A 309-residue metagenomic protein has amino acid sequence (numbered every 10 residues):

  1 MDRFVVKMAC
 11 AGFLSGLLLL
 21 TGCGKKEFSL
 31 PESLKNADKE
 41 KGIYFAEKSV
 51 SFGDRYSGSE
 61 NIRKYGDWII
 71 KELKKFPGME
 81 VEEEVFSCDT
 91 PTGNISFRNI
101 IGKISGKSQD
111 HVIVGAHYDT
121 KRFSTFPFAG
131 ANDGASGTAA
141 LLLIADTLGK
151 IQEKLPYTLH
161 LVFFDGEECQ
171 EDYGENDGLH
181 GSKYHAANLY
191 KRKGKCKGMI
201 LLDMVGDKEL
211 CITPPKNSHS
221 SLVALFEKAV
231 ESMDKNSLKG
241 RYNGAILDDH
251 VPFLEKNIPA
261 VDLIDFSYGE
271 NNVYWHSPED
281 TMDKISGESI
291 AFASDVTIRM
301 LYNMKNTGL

Functional and structural regions predicted by a protein language model:
M1-G12: Bacterial N-terminal signal peptides that target proteins for export
L20-G22: C-terminal motif of bacterial Sec signal peptides marking the signal peptidase cleavage site
G24-G66, E270-K284, K305: N-terminal capping segment at the start of a domain
E40-S51, K64-E72, V81, S136-L143 (+8 more regions): Extracytoplasmic/secreted proteins, especially bacterial periplasmic and envelope-associated proteins
Y44-K107: A non-catalytic alpha/beta surface segment that caps or lines the substrate-entry region of metallo-dependent hydrolase
R55-S57, S87-P91, K107-S108, Y118-R122 (+4 more regions): Solvent-exposed loop/turn segments at secondary-structure junctions within structured extracellular/periplasmic domains
S87, N94, G198, D207-L309: Active-site-adjacent substrate-binding region of metalloamidase/peptidase-like peptide-processing proteins
T125-A229, M233, S237, Y242-H250: Acidic/histidine-rich catalytic neighborhood of metal-dependent amide-processing enzymes
